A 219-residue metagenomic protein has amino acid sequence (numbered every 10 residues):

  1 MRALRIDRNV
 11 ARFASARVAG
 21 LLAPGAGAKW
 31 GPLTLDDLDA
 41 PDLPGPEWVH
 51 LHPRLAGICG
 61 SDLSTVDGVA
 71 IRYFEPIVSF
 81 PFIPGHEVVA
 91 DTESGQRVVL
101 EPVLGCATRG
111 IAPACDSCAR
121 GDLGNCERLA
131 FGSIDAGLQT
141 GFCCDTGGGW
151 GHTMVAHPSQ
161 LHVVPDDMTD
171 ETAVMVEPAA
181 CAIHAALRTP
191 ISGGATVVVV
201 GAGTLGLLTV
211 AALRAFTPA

Functional and structural regions predicted by a protein language model:
M1-A16, A56-S64, G95-V99, A119-A130 (+1 more regions): Conserved long hydrophobic alpha-helices within structured protein cores
M1-P84, H152, A156: Short N-terminal strand-loop motif that marks the start of NAD(P)H/FAD-dependent oxidoreductase cofactor-binding domains
R2, E47-V49, Q96, D122 (+3 more regions): A generic secondary-structure signal marking the coil-to-beta-strand transition
R12-R17, P102-S159: Cysteine-cluster motifs in flexible loop/terminal segments that predominantly coordinate metals
D39-A56, I71-R120, G124, P165-D167: Glycine-rich beta-strand-centered segment in the early N-terminal region that forms part of a ligand/cofactor-binding
R97, S159, P165-A219: Mid-domain Rossmann-like dinucleotide-binding core that forms the NAD(H)/NADP(H) cofactor-binding site
